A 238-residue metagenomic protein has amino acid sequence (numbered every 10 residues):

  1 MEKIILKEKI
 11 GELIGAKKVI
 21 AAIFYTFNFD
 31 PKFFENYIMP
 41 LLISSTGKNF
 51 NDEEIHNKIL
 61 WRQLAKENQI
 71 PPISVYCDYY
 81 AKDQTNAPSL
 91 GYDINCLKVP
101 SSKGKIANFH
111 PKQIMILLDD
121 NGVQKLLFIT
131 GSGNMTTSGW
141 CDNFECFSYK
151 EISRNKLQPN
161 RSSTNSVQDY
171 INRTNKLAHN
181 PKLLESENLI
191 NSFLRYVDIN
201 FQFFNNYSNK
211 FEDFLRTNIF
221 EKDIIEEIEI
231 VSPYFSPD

Functional and structural regions predicted by a protein language model:
M1-Y37: N-terminal alpha-helical "arm" segments
K9-I20, K66-I70, T217-E226: Flexible, charged surface loops at secondary-structure boundaries
I10-G11, L60-A65, T85-A87, R216 (+2 more regions): Short amphipathic alpha-helical segments and helix-helix/interface helices
E12, K32-N36, P40, N172 (+4 more regions): Polar/charged alpha-helical tracts
K18-F29, I73-V75, F128, I230-V231: Short, hydrophobic/proline-enriched secondary-structure or compact coil segments at domain edges
N28-P31, F203-D238: Substrate-recognition/specificity elements adjacent to catalytic centers across diverse enzyme folds
K32-F34, A81-N86, P237-D238: Short, charged/polar "capping" segments at the starts of alpha-helices and the immediately preceding loops
L41-F211: HKD-type phospholipase D/PLD-like phosphodiesterase module
